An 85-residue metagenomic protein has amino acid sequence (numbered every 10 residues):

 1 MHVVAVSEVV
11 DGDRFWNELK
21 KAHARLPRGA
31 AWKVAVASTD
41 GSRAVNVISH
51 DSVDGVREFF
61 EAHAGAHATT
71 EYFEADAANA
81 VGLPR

Functional and structural regions predicted by a protein language model:
M1-R85: Short S/T/G/P-rich N-terminal loop/turn motif that feeds into the first structured element of a domain
